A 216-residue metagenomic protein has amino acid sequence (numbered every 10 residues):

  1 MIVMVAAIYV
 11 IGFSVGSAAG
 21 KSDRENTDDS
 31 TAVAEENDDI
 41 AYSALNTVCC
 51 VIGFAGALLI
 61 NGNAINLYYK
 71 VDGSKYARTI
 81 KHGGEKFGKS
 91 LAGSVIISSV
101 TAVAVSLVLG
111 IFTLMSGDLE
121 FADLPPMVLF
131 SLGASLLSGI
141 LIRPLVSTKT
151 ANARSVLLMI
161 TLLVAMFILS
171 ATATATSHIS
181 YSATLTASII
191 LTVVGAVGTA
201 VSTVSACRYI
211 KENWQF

Functional and structural regions predicted by a protein language model:
M1-D72, G88-F216: Hydrophobic alpha-helical transmembrane segments of membrane proteins
Y76-E85: Short helix-to-coil transition segments within interhelical loops that connect adjacent transmembrane helices
